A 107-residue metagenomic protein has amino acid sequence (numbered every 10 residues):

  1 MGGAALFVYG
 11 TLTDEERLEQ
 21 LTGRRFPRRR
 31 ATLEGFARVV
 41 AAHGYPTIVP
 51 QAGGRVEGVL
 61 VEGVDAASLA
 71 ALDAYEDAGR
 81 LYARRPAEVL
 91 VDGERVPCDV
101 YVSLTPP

Functional and structural regions predicted by a protein language model:
M1-P107: Glycine-aromatic micro-motifs
